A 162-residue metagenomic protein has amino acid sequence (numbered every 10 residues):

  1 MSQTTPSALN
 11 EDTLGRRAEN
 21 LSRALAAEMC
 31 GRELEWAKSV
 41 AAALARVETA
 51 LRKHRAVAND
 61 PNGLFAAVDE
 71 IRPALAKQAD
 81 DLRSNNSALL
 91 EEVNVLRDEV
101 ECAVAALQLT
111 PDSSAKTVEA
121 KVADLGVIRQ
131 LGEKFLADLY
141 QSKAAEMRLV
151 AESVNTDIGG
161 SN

Functional and structural regions predicted by a protein language model:
M1-N162: Small-residue-biased structural context
